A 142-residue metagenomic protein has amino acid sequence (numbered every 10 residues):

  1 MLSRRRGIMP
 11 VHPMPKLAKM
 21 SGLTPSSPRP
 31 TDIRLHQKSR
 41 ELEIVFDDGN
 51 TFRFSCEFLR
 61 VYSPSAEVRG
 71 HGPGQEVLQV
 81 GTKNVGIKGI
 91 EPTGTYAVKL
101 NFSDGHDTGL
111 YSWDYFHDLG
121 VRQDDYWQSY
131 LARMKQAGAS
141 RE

Functional and structural regions predicted by a protein language model:
L2-E142: Motif-centric detector for short Cys/His coordination patterns
